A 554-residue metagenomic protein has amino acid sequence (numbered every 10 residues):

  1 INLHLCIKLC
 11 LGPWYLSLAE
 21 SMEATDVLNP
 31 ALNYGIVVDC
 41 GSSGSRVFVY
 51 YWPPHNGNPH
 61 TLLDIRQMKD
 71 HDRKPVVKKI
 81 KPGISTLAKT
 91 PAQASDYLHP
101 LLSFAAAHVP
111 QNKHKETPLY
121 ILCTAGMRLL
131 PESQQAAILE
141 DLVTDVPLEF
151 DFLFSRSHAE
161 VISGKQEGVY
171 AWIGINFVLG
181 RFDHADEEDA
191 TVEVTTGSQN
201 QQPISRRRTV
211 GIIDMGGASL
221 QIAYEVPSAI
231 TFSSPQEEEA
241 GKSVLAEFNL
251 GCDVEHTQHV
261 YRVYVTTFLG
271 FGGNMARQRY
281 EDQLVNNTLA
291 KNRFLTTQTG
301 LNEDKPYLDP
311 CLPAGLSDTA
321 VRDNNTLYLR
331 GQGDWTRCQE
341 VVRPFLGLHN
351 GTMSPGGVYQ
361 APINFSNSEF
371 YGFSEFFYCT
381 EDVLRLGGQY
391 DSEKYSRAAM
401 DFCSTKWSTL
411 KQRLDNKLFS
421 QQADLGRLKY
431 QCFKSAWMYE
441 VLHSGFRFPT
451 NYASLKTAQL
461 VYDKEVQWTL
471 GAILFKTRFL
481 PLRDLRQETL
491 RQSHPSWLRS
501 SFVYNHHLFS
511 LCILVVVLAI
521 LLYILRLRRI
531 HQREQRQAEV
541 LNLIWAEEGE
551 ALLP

Functional and structural regions predicted by a protein language model:
I1-A31, I524-R528: N-terminal signal peptide
L5-I7, L11, L18, D64-Q67 (+3 more regions): Generic detector of low-complexity/intrinsically disordered segments and short hydrophobic N-terminal stretches
S17-A19, L28-L32, P59-L63, L102-F104 (+2 more regions): Short amphipathic alpha-helical surface micro-motifs
E23, V27-A31, G35-D72, V76-K78: Long, contiguous juxta-domain segments that are non-catalytic but functionally important
G35, V49, V77-H114, Y120 (+2 more regions): Helical "lid/coupling" subdomains associated with nucleotide-phosphate turnover
G44, G217-S219: Short Trp-Ser/Thr-centered turn/loop motifs at beta-strand boundaries
